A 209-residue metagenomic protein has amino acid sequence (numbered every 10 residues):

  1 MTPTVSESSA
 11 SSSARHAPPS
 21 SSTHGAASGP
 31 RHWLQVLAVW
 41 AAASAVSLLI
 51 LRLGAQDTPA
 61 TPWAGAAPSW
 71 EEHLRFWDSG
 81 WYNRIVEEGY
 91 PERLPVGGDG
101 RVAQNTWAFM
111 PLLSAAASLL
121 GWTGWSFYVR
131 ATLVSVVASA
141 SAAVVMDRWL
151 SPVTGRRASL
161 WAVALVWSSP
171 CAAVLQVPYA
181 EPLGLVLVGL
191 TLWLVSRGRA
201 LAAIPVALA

Functional and structural regions predicted by a protein language model:
M1-A64, S151: Start-transfer (signal-anchor) and selected internal transmembrane alpha helices of multi-pass inner/ER membrane
Q35, V39, N105, A131-S139 (+2 more regions): Alpha-helical transmembrane segments of multi-pass integral membrane proteins
F76-P95, D99-G124: Short hydrophobic/aromatic helix or loop-helix immediately within or flanking a transmembrane segment in polytopic
S118-L119, L133-V153: Transmembrane-helix motifs of polytopic, lipid-linked glycan transferases
S126-R130, M146-S168: Transmembrane-helix signature of polytopic, membrane-embedded enzymes that assemble or transfer cell-envelope glycans
A142-L150, L187-A200: Transmembrane alpha-helical segments
W167, C171, V188-W193, L201-A209: Membrane-interface alpha helices of multi-pass inner-membrane proteins
V177-L183: Short acidic/glycine- and proline-prone juxtamembrane loop motifs at membrane-interface regions of multi-pass membrane
